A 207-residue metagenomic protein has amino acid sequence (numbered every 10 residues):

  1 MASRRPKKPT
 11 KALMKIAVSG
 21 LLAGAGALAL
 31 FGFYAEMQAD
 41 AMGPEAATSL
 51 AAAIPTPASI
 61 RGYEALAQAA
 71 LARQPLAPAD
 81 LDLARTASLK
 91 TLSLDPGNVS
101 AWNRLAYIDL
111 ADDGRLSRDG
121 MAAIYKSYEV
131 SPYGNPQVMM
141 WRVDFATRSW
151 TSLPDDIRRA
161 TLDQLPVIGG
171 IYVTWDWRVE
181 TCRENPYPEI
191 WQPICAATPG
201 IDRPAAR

Functional and structural regions predicted by a protein language model:
A2-P78, D82, L89, R158-R207: N-terminal alpha-helical interaction modules that lie
A39-M42, A67-P78, A106, L110-S117 (+1 more regions): Short coil/turn linking the two alpha-helices of tandem helical-hairpin repeats
I60-G62, A101, Q137-V138: TPR alpha-solenoid repeat register
K90-T91, S127: Canonical positions in the second alpha-helix
L110, Q137-L153, W177-P188: TPR/TPR-like alpha-solenoid helical repeat scaffolds
